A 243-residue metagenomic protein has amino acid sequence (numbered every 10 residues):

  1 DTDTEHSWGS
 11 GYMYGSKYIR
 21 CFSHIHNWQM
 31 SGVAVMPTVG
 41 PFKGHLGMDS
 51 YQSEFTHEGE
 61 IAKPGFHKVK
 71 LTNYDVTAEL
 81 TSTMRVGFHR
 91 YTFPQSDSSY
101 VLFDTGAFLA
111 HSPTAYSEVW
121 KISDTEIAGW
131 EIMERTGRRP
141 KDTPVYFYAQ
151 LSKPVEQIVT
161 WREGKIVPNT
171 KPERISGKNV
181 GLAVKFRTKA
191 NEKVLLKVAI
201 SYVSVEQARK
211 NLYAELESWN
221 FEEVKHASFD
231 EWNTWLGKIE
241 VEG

Functional and structural regions predicted by a protein language model:
D1-G243: Accessory carbohydrate-recognition regions in carbohydrate-active enzymes
